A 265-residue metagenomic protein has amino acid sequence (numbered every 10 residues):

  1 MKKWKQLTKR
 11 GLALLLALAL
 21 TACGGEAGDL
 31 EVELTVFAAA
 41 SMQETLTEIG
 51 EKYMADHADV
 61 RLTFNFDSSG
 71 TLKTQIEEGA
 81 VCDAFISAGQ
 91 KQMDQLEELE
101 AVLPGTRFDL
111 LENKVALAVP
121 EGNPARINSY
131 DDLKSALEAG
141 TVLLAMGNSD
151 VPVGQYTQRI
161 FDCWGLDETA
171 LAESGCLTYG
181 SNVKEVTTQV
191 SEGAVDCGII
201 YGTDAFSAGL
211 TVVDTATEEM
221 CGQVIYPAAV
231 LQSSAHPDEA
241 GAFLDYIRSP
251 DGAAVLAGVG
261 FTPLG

Functional and structural regions predicted by a protein language model:
W4-E26: Sec-dependent N-terminal signal peptides of Gram-positive bacterial secreted proteins and lipoproteins
C23-E51, G70, E77, G89-Q90 (+3 more regions): Exported/periplasmic ABC-transporter solute-binding proteins
E51-F64: Signal peptide-proximal N-terminal region of secreted/periplasmic/extracellular or secretory-lumen proteins
D67: Cofactor-binding loops of NAD(P)H-dependent oxidoreductases, dominated by short-chain dehydrogenase/reductases
K73, G79-L99, L103-F108: Short beta-strand-centered segments that line the small-molecule binding cleft or hinge of alpha/beta clamshell
K114: Conserved catalytic motifs of the protein kinase core domain
